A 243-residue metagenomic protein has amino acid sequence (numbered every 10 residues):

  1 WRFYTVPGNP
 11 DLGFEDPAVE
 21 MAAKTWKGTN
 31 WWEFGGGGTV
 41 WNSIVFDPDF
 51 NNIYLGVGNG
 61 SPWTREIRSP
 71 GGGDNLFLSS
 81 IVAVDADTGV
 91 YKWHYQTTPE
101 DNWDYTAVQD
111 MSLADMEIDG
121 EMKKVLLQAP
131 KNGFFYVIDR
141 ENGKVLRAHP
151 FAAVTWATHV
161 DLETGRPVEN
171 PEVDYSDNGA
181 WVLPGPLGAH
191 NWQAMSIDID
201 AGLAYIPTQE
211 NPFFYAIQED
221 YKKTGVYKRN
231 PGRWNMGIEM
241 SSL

Functional and structural regions predicted by a protein language model:
W1-F34, I67-A107, A114-M122, F134-V182 (+1 more regions): Extracytoplasmic/lumenal domain signature
G36-E66, S80, Y105-P130, A189-T208: Repeat-blade elements of multi-bladed beta-propeller folds
